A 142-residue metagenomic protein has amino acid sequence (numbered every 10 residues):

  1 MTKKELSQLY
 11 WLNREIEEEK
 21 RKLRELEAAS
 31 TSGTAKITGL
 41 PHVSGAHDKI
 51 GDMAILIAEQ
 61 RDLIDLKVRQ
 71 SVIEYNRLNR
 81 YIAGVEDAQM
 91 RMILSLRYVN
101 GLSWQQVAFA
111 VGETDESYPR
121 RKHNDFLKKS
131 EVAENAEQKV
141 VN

Functional and structural regions predicted by a protein language model:
M1-A83, V132-N142: N-terminal interaction/assembly modules
E74, A88-M90, K122: N-terminal positioning helix adjacent to the helix-turn-helix/winged-helix DNA-binding module
G84-V85, E113: Short, conserved sequence motifs enriched in acidic/basic residues, glycine, and aromatics that mark functional "hot
E86-N100: Short amphipathic alpha helix immediately N-terminal
L94, V107-F109: Hydrophobic positions on the alpha-helical face of helix-turn-helix-like DNA-binding modules
W104: Helix-turn-helix DNA-binding elements, focusing on the entry/boundary residues of the two helices that contact DNA
G112-A133: DNA-recognition helix of helix-turn-helix
